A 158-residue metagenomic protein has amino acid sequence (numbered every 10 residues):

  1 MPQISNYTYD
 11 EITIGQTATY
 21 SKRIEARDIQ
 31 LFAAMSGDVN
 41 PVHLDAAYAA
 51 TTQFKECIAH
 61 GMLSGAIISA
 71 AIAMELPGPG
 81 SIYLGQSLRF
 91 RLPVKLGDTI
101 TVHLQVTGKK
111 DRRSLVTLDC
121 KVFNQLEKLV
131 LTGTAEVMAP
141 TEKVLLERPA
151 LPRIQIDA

Functional and structural regions predicted by a protein language model:
M1-I14, V94-A158: HotDog/MaoC-like acyl-thioester-processing domains
M1-S81, V144-A158: Hot-dog-fold acyl-thioester-processing enzymes
T19-R23, R89, E136-M138: Generic structural detector for well-ordered beta-strands
M74-V102: Mid-chain, well-packed structural core segment of small domains
